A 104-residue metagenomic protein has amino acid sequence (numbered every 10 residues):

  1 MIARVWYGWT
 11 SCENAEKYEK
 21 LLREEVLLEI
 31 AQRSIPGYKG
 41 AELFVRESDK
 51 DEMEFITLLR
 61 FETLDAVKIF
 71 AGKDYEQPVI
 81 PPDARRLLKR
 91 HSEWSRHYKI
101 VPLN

Functional and structural regions predicted by a protein language model:
M1-Y18, L103: Short secondary-structure boundary segments
A3-W9, E42-Y75: Short, well-ordered beta-strand segments in beta-rich or mixed alpha/beta enzyme and ligand-binding folds
G8, Y18, L22, V67 (+1 more regions): Extended interaction regions within the primary functional domain
N14-G40, Y75-D83: Short amphipathic alpha-helical segments
K20-L21, V26, T57-L58, R86-L87 (+1 more regions): Acidic/proline-rich low-complexity IDRs
E25, Y38, F61, V67 (+1 more regions): Low-complexity, intrinsically disordered/propeptide-like segments
K39-M53, V79-N104: Glycine-rich beta-strand-turn "strand-cap" elements at beta-sheet edges
